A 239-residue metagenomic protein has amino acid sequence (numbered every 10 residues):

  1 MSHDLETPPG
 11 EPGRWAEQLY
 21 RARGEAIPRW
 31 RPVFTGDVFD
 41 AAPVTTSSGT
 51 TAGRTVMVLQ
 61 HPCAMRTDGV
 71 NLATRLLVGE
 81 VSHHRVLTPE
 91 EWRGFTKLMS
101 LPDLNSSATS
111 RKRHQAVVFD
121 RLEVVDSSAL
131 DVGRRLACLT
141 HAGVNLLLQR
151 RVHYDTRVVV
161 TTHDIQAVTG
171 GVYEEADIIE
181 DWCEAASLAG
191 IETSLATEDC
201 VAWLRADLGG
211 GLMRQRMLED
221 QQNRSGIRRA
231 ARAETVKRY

Functional and structural regions predicted by a protein language model:
S2-E6, E17, T50, P89-Y239: C-terminal terminal-subdomain/extension
S2-V70: Short N-terminal edge-element motif at the start of the domain
R23, L76-V78, L147, R151: Generic hydrophobic, helix-prone segments enriched in Leu/Val/Ile
P43, Q60, E80, D103 (+1 more regions): Pocket-edge structural micro-motifs
T46, C63-A64, H83-R85, N105-S106 (+1 more regions): Generic "edge-of-domain/loop-turn" microfeature
T50-G53, V58-K97: Compact nucleic-acid interaction/catalytic patches
